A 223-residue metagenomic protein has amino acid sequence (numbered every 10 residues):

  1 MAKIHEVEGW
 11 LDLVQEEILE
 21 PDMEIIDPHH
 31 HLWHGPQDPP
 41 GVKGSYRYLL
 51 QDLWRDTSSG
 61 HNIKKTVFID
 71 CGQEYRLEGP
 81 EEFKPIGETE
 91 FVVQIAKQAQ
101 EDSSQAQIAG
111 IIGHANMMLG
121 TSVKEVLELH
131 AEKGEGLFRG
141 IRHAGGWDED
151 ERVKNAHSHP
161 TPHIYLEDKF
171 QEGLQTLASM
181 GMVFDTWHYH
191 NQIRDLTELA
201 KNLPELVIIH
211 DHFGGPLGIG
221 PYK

Functional and structural regions predicted by a protein language model:
M1-S104: An N-terminally biased module of ancient metal coordination in phosphate/nucleic-acid-related enzymes
I4, A156-K223: Catalytic pocket-lining loop regions of alpha/beta-barrel enzymes, especially the amidohydrolase/enolase/GH5 lineages
I25-H30, K64-I69, A109-G113, R139-H143 (+2 more regions): Hydrophobic faces of well-ordered beta-strands that scaffold small-molecule active sites in alpha/beta enzyme cores
H31-W33, C71-E74, N116-L119, G145-E149 (+2 more regions): Short, solvent-exposed loop/turn segments at secondary-structure junctions
P36, E74-E78, E149-V153, L217-Y222: A short acidic, helix-capping loop that chelates divalent metal ions and anchors anionic groups
V42-Y46, Y75-R76, E82-P85, A115-V123 (+2 more regions): Acidic-and-aromatic substrate-binding clefts and catalytic sites of carbohydrate-active enzymes
L53-N62, T66, E90-A106, E125-R139 (+3 more regions): Acidic (Asp/Glu)-rich catalytic clusters
G79-P80, H143-Y165: Glycine-rich phosphate-binding "P-loop"
